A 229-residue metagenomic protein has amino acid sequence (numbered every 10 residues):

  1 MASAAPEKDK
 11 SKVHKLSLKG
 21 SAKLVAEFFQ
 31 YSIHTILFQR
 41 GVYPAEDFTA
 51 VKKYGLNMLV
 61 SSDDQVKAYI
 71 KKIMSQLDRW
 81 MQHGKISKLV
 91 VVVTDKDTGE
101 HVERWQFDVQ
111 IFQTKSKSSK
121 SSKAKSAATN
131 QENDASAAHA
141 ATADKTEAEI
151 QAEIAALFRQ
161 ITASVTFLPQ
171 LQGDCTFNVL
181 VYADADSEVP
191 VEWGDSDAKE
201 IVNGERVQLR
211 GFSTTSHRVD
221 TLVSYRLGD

Functional and structural regions predicted by a protein language model:
M1-S61, K67, W80-D229: Long protein-protein interaction modules used by eukaryotic assembly/scaffold proteins
A68-S75: Eukaryotic beta-rich interaction modules
